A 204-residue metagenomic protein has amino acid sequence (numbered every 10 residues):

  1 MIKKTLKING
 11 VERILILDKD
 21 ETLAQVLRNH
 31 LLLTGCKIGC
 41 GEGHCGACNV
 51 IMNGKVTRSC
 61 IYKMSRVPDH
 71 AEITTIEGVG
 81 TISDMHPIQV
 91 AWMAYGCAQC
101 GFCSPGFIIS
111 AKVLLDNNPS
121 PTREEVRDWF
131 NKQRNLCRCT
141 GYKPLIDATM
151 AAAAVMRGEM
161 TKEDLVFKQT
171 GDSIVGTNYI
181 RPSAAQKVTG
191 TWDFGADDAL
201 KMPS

Functional and structural regions predicted by a protein language model:
M1-I2, L6-K7, E12-E21, L31-C36 (+3 more regions): Cofactor-binding beta-sheet edge motifs in enzyme active sites
I2-K4, G46, A71: Change "...and in nucleic-acid phosphodiester-cleaving endonucleases..." to "...and in nucleic-acid processing enzymes
D18-L33, I61-K168: Ferredoxin-type iron-sulfur electron-transfer modules in oxidoreductases and energy-metabolism complexes
I38-H44: Short, glycine-/polar-rich solvent-exposed loops and beta-turns at beta-strand/coil boundaries
C40, I61-Y62, I73, D198-S204: A broadly structural signal marking compact, well-ordered functional cores that mediate small-ligand/cofactor/substrate
H44-N49, S104: FAD-binding core of FAD-dependent oxidoreductases, characterized by glycine-rich FAD pyrophosphate-binding loops
T57: Glycine-rich phosphate/pyrophosphate-binding loop shared by adenosine-nucleotide-utilizing enzymes
